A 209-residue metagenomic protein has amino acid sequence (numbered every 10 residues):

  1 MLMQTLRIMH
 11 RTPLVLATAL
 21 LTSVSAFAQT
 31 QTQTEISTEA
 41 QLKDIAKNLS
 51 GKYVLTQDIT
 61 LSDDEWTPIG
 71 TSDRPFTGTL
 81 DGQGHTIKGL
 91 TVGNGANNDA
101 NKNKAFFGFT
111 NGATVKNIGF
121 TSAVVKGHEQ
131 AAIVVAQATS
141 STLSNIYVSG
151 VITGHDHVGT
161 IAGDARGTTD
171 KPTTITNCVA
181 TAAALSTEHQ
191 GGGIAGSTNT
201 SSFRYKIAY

Functional and structural regions predicted by a protein language model:
L2-V15: Bacterial N-terminal signal peptides that target proteins for export
P13-S25: Bacterial N-terminal signal peptides
F27-Y209: Surface-exposed repetitive/solenoidal architectures
